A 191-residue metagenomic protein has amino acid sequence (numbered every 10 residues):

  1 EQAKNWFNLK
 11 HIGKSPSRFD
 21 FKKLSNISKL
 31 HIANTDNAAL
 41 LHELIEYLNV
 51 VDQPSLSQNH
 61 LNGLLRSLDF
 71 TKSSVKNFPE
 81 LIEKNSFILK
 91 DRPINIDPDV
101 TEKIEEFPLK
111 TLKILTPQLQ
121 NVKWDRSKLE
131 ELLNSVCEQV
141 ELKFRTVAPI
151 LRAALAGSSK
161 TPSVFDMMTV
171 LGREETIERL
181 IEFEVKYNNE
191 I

Functional and structural regions predicted by a protein language model:
E1-D52: A conserved active-site cap/scaffold subdomain adjacent to cofactor or substrate pockets
A3-I12, V51, N95-P98, E138-E141 (+1 more regions): Short, mixed-charge aromatic SLiMs
F21-S25, L65, D69, R145-P149 (+1 more regions): Non-catalytic, well-ordered alpha-helical scaffold segments
N26-L30, D69-K76, P149-A153: Short, hydrophobic/amphipathic alpha-helical patches that form generic packing surfaces within helical domains
A33-N37, P79-E80, G157-S163: Short helix-capping/linker segments at secondary-structure and domain boundaries
N37-L142: Small-residue-rich helix-loop
K123, S127-Y187: Charged substrate- and nucleic-acid-binding regions of tRNA-handling and nucleotidyl-transfer enzymes, centered on
